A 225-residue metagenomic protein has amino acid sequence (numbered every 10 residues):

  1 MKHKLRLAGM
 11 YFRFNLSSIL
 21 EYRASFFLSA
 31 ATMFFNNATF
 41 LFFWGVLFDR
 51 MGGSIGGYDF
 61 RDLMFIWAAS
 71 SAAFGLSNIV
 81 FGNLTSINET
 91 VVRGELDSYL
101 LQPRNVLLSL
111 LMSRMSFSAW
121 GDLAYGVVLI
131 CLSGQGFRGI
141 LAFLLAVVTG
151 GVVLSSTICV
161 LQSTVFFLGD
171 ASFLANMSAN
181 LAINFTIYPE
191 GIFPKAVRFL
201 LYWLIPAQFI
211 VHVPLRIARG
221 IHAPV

Functional and structural regions predicted by a protein language model:
M1-V225: Hydrophobic transmembrane alpha-helices and immediately adjacent juxtamembrane helices of multi-pass inner-membrane
